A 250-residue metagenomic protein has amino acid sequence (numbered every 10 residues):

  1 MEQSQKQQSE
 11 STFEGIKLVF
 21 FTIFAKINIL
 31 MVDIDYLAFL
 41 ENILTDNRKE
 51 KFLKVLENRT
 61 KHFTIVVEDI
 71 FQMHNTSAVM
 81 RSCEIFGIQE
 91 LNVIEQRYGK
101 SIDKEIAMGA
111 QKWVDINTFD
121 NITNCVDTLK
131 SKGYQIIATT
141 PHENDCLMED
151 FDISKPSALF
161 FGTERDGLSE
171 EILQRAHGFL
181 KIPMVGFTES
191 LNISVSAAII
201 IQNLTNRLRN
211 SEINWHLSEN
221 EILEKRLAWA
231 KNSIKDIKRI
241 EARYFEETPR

Functional and structural regions predicted by a protein language model:
E2-S4, Q8-R250: Post-transcriptional modification and biogenesis factors for structured RNAs of the translation apparatus
